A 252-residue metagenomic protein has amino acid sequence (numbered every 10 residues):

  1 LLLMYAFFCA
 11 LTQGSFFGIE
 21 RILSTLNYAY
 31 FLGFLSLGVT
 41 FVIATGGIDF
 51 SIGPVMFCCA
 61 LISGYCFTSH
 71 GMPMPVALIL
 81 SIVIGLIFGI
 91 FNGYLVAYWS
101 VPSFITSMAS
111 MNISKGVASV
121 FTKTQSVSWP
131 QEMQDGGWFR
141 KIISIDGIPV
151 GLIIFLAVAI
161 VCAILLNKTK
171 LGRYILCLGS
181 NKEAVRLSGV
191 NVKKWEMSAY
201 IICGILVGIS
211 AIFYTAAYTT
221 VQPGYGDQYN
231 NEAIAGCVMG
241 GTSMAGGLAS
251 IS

Functional and structural regions predicted by a protein language model:
L1-C9, V39, N112-G116, I154-L165 (+2 more regions): Hydrophobic core segments of alpha-helical transmembrane domains in multi-pass membrane transport and ion-translocation
Y5-T12, F17-H70, L95-S100, G241-L248: Single transmembrane alpha-helix segments in multi-pass membrane proteins
F16-N27, H70-V76, F139-I153, V221-Q228 (+1 more regions): Interfacial loop-to-helix junctions that mark the boundaries of transmembrane helices in multi-pass membrane
T25, L32-G33, P54-C58, P75-V83 (+5 more regions): Hydrophobic alpha-helical transmembrane segments
T45-I48, F67-S69, L86-W129, L165-K170 (+1 more regions): Short loop segments and helix-boundary regions at transmembrane helix junctions of multi-pass inner-membrane proteins
M72-P73, A77, I87-N92, V96 (+1 more regions): Helix-loop-helix "hairpin" substructures at the membrane interface of multi-pass membrane proteins
W99, S103-T169, W195-S198, A217-G226: Transmembrane helix-bundle core of multi-pass membrane transporters and related energy-transducing complexes
V207, A217-S252: Transmembrane alpha-helical segments in multi-pass inner-membrane proteins
